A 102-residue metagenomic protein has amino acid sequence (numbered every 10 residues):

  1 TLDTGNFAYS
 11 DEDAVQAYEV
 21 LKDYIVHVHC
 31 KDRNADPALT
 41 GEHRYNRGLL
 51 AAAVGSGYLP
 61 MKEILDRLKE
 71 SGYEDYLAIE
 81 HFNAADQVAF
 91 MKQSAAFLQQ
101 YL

Functional and structural regions predicted by a protein language model:
T1-G55: Acidic/histidine-rich catalytic cores of soluble enzymes
Y24-V26, S71-Y76: Short, well-ordered coil/turn segments that N-cap beta-strands
G57-E70: A short, acidic, amphipathic alpha-helical segment used as a generic capping/interface helix at domain edges
A78-Q87: A short, acidic, flexible beta-alpha connecting loop/helix-capping segment that sits on the rim of active
Q87-L102: C-terminal helical cap(s) of enzyme catalytic domains, especially alpha/beta-barrels
